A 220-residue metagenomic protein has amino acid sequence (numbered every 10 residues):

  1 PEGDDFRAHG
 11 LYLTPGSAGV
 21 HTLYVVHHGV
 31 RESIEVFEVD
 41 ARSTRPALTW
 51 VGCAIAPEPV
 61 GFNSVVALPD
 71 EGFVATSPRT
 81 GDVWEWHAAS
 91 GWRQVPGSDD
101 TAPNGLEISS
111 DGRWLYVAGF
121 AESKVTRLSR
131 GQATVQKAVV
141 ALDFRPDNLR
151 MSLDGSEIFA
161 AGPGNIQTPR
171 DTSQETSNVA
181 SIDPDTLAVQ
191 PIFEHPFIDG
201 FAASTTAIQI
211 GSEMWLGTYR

Functional and structural regions predicted by a protein language model:
P1, P46-P57, R93-G97, Q136-L142 (+2 more regions): Beta-propeller fold detector
E2-S17, I55-F73, S77-D82, W92-W114 (+2 more regions): Beta-rich, blade/repeat-based domains predominating in secreted/periplasmic proteins but also intracellular
D4-A41: Acidic, Gly/Ser/Thr-rich repeat motifs that build Ca2+-stabilized beta-propeller blades
P15, H21-V30, F73-R79, S109 (+4 more regions): Conserved beta-strand positions in repeat-built beta-propeller and related beta-rich domains
S33-E35, G81-W84, K124-T126, N178-A180: A short loop-to-beta-strand structural motif that recurs across blades of beta-propeller domains
F37-P46, L128-A133, S181-L187: Short loop/turn segments immediately following beta-strands, especially the blade-tip and inter-blade linker loops
L142-F197: Loop/turn-rich, solvent-exposed surfaces of beta-rich toroidal or solenoidal domains
F159-A161, Q190-F193, T206-I208, E213-Y219: Conserved active-site loop/cleft motifs that coordinate metal ions or position small ligands
